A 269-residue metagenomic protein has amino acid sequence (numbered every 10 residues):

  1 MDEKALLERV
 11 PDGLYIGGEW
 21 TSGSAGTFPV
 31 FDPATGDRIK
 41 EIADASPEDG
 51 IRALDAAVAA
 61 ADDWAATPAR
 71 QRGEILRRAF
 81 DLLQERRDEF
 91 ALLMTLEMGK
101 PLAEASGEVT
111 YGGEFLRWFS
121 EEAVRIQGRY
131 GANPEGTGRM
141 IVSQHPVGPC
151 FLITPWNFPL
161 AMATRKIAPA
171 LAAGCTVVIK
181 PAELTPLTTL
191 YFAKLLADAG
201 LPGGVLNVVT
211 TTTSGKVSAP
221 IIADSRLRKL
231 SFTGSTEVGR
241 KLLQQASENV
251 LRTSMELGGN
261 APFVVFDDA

Functional and structural regions predicted by a protein language model:
M1-I42, E74, R78, G128-I153: Terminal low-complexity tails and localization/encapsulation signals of metabolic enzymes
G36, R72, M94, L116 (+4 more regions): Residue-level signal for inorganic ion chemistry
D37-Q127, T137: Glycine-rich loop-to-alpha-helix module at the N-terminal edge of alpha/beta enzyme cores
A43, I153, V178, A182 (+3 more regions): Active-site-adjacent beta-strand anchor residues
E48, E85, E89, K100 (+5 more regions): Short alpha-helical
R129-G203, V250: Conserved small-residue-rich beta-alpha loop and adjacent elements that most often cradle the phosphate/pyrophosphate
P149, A199-A269: Conserved NAD(P)+-binding/catalytic subdomain of aldehyde/semialdehyde dehydrogenases
